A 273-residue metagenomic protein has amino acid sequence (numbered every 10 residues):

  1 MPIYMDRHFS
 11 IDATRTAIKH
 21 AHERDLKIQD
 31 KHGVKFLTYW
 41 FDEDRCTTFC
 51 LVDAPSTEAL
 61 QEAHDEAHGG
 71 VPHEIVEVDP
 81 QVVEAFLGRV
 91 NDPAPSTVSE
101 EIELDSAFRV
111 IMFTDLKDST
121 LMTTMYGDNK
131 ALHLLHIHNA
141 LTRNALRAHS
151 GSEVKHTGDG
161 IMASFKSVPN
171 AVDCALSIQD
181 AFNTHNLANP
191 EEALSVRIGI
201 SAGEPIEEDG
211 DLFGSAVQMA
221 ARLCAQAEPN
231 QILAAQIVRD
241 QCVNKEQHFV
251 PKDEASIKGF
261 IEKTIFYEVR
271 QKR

Functional and structural regions predicted by a protein language model:
M1-L37, G88-I111, K117-D118, T123: Short S/T/G/P-rich N-terminal loop/turn motif that feeds into the first structured element of a domain
M5-H8, F41-H64: Short, well-ordered beta-strand segments in beta-rich or mixed alpha/beta enzyme and ligand-binding folds
D6-H8, C50, I161, V196-A202: A structural signal for short, well-ordered beta-strand segments
H20-D25, L60-H68, C174-I178: Short amphipathic alpha-helices in soluble, non-transmembrane regions that often serve as interface/regulatory elements
G33-Y39, S150-S152, H248-D253: A short linear hydrophobic-aromatic micro-motif
D53-E84: An amphipathic, aromatic/His-enriched active-site/gating alpha helix that lines ligand/cofactor pockets
E77, V82, V98-A181: Catalytic NTP-binding/metal-coordinating core of nucleotidyl cyclase/transferase enzymes
R143, S164-R273: Catalytic beta-strand-to-alpha-helix segment of the class III nucleotidyl cyclase homology domain
